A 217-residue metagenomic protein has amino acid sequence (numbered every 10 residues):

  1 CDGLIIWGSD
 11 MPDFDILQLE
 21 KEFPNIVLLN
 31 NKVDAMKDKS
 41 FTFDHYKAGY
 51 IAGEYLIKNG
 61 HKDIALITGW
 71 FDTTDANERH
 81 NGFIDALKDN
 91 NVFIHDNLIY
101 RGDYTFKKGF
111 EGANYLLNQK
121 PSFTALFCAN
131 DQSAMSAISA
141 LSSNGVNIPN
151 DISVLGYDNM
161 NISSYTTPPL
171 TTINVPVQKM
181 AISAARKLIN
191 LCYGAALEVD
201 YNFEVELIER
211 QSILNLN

Functional and structural regions predicted by a protein language model:
C1-E54, N118, S122, N217: Alpha-helical recognition/docking segments in bacterial nutrient-uptake and carbohydrate-utilization systems
I5, L28, A65-L66, F127: Conserved beta-strand positions in the central sheet of alpha/beta enzyme cores
W7-G8, L29, N59, D75 (+3 more regions): Replace "coordinates the UDP/GDP/TDP-sugar" with "coordinates nucleotide-activated sugar donors
D15-P24, D85, A137-V146: Glycosyltransferases and closely related glycan-assembly transferases that use nucleotide-activated donors
F41-I51, I67-G112, F127-M135, Y157-N159 (+2 more regions): Hinge/beta->alpha junction and helix N-cap segments in small-molecule ligand-binding domains
Y55-I64: Glycine-rich phosphate/diphosphate-binding loops that line cofactor/substrate pockets in enzymes
K62-D63, I94-L98, I148-V154: Short acidic capping loops at alpha-helix termini that bridge into adjacent secondary structure
N114-Y115, Q119-N217: Flexible loop/turn connectors
